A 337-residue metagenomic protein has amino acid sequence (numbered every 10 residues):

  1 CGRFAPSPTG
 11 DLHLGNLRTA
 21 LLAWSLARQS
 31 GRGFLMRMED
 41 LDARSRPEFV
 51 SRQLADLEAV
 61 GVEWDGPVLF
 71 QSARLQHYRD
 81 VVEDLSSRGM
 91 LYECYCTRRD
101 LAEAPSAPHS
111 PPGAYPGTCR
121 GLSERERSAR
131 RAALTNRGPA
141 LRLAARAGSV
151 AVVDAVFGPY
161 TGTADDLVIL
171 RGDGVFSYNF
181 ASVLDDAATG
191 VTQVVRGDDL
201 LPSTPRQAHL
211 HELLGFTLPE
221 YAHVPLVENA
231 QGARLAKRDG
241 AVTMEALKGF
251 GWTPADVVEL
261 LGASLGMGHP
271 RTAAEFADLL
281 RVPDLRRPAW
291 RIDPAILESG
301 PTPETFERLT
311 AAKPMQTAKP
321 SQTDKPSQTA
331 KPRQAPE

Functional and structural regions predicted by a protein language model:
C1-D11, Q29, F34, A129-L141 (+2 more regions): Non-catalytic terminal extensions that flank enzyme cores
C1-P108, D198-F216, E337: N-terminal Rossmann-like or analogous alpha/beta NTP/dinucleotide-binding catalytic cores that position adenine
H13, D42, R74-R79, A133-T135 (+3 more regions): Noncatalytic linker/hinge segments flanking ATPase motor cores
V50, L75, R98, P112 (+3 more regions): Alpha-helix initiation and N-capping motif
A55-G61, S86-M90, S110-R120, G240-A246 (+1 more regions): Short, structured secondary-structure boundary patches
E63, L91-Y92, S110, R125 (+3 more regions): A general structural signal for well-ordered secondary-structure junctions
E83-S87, A187, K248, G262: Alpha-helix boundary recognition
R99-K237, T243-K248, P294-K313, E337: Active-site cores that bind ATP or allylic diphosphates and position pyrophosphate for catalysis
